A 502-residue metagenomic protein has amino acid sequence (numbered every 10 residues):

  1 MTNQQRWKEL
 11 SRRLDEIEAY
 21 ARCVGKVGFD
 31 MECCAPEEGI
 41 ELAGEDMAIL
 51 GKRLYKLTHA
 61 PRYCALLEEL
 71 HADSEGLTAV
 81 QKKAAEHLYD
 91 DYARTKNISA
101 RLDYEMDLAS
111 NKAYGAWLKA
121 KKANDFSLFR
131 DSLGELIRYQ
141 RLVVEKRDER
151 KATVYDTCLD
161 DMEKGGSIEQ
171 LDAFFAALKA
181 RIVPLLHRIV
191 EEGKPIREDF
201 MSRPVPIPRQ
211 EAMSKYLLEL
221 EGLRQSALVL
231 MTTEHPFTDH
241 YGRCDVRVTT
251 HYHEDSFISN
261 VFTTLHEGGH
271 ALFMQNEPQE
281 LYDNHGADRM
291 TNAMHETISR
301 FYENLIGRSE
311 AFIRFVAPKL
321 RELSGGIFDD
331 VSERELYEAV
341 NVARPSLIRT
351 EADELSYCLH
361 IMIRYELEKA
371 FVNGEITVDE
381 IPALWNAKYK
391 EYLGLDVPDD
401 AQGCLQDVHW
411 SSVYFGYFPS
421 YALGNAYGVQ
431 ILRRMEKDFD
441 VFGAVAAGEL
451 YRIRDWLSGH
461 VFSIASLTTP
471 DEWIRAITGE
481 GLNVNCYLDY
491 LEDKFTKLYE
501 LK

Functional and structural regions predicted by a protein language model:
T2-K164, L467, E492-L501: A well-structured
T2-N3, R22-G28, E38, L42 (+3 more regions): C-terminal, non-catalytic "cap/extension" segments appended to globular domains
L10, D148, H266, S299 (+3 more regions): Divalent metal-coordination and catalytic microenvironments
L42, L102-E105, S132-E135, F174 (+12 more regions): Secondary-structure capping and boundary motifs in well-ordered enzyme cores
M106-F257: Contiguous, non-catalytic segments that form substrate-binding/exosite surfaces or channel walls
D148, S259-P278, E296-R300: Active-site recognition of the HExxH zinc-binding catalytic motif
F175, K179, I207-E211, L217 (+4 more regions): All-alpha helical catalytic cores of prenyl diphosphate-utilizing isoprenoid enzymes
D288-D329: Post-HExxH zinc-binding segment in Zn-dependent metallohydrolases
